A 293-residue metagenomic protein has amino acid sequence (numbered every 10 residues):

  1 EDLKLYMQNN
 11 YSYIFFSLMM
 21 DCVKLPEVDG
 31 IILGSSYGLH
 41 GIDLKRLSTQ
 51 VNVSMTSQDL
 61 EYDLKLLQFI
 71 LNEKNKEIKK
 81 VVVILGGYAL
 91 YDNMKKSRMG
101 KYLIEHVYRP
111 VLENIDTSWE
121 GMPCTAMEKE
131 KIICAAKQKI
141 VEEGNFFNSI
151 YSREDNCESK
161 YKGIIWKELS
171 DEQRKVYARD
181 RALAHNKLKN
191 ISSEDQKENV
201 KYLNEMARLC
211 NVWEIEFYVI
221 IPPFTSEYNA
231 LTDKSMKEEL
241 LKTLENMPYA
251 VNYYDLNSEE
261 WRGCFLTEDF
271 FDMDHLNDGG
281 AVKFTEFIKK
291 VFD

Functional and structural regions predicted by a protein language model:
E1-V28: N-terminal secretory targeting modules
E27-D29, S48-T49, E77-K80, N211-Y218 (+1 more regions): Loop/turn elements at helix/coil->beta-strand transitions in domains of secreted/extracellular proteins
I32-M122: Membrane-embedded segments
N52-S57, K189-Q196, N229-L231, F270-D274: Second-shell loop/turn segments in exported
Y62-K65, P110, K131, E198-K201 (+5 more regions): Extracytoplasmic/secreted proteins, especially bacterial periplasmic and envelope-associated proteins
R98-L209: Secreted/periplasmic serine-hydrolase-like ester/acetyl group-modifying domain
A207-T232: Active-site segments of SGNH/GDSL-like serine hydrolases that catalyze O-acetyl group transfer/hydrolysis on lipids
L231-D293: C-terminal regions of proteins
